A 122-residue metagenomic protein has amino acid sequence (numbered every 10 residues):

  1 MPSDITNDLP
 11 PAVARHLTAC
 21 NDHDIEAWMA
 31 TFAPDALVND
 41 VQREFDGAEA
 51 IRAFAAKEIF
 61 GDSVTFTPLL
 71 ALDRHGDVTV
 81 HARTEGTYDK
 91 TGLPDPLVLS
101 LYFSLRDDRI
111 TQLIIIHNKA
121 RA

Functional and structural regions predicted by a protein language model:
M1-A30, A122: Short, low-complexity N-terminal intrinsically disordered segments enriched in polar/charged residues
P2-S3, R52-A122: A beta-strand edge to alpha-helix "cap/lid" segment located at domain peripheries
S3-N7, Q42-E49, P94: Residues at secondary-structure transition points
P11, D46, V98-S100: A general alpha-helical scaffold signature found inside nucleotide-binding enzyme cores
H16, W28-M29, A36, G47 (+4 more regions): Hydrophobic pocket/interface hotspot
D35-D46, G61: A short gly/proline-enriched turn/hairpin at secondary-structure junctions
